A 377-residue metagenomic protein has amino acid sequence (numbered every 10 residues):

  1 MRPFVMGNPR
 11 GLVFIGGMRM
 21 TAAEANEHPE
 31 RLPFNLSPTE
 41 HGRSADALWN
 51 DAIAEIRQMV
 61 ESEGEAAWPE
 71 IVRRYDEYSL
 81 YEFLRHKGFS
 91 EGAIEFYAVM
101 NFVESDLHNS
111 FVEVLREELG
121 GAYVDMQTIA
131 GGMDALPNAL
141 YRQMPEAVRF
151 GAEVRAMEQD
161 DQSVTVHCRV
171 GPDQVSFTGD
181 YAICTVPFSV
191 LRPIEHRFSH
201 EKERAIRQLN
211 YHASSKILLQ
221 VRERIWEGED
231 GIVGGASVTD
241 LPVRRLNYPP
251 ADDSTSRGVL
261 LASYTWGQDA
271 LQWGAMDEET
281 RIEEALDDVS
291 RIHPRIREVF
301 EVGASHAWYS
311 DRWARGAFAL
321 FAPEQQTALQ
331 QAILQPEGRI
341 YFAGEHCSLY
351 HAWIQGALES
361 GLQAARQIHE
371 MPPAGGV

Functional and structural regions predicted by a protein language model:
M1-V377: FAD-dinucleotide binding site
